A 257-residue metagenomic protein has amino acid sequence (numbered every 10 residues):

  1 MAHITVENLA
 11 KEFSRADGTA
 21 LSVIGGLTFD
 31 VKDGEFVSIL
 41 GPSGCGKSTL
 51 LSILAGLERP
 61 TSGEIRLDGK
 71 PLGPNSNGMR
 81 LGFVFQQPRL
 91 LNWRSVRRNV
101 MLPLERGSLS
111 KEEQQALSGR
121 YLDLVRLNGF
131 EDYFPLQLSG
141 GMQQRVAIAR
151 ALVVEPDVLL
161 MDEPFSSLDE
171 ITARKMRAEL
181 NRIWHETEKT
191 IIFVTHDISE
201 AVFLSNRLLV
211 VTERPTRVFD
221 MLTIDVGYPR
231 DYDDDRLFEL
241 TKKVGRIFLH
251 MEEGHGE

Functional and structural regions predicted by a protein language model:
L40-P42: The feature captures the beta-strand-to-loop junction immediately N-terminal to the Walker
A55: Helix-to-loop junction immediately C-terminal to a conserved catalytic motif
G63-P74: Conserved ABC transporter NBD signature motif
R97-E105, Q115, T223: Short helical segment in ABC ATPase nucleotide-binding domains corresponding to the A-loop/adjacent helical element
E105, E112-F130, R182: Conserved ABC ATPase "signature" region
Y133-L136, V154: Conserved signature/switch motifs of ABC ATPase nucleotide-binding domains
I148: Hydrophobic anchor residue at the start of the ABC signature
L159-D162: Catalytic Walker B motif of ABC-type/P-loop ATPase nucleotide-binding domains
